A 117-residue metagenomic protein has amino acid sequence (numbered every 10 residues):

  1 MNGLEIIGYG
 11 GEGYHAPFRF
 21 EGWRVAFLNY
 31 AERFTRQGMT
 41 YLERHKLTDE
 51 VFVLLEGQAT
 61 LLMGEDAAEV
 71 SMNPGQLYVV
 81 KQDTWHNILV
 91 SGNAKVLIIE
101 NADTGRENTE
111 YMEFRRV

Functional and structural regions predicted by a protein language model:
M1-F27, F34-T35: A short, N-terminal "cap"/entry segment at the start of jelly-roll beta-barrel domains of the cupin/DSBH fold
N2, G8-Y9, S91-V117: Double-stranded beta-helix
F27-K46: Conserved short histidine dyad/triad with adjacent acidic residue
R44-L61: Short, conserved beta-strand element in jelly-roll/cupin
L55, N73, G92: A cytosolic small-molecule/anion-sensing beta-strand core signal
L61-L62, V80, W85-S91, V96-I98: Short beta-strand His + acidic residue motifs that chelate non-heme Fe in jelly-roll/DSBH and cupin folds
D66-Q82: Short acidic-glycine-tyrosine-enriched beta hairpin
